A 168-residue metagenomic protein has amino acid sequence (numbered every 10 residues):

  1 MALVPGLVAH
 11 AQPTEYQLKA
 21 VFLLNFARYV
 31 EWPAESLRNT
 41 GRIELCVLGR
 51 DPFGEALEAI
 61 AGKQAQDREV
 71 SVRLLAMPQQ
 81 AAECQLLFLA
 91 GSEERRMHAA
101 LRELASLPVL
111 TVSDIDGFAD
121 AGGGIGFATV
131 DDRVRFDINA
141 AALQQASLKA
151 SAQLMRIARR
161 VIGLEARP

Functional and structural regions predicted by a protein language model:
A2-P168: Short hydrophobic alpha-helices and adjacent helix-cap/hinge residues
